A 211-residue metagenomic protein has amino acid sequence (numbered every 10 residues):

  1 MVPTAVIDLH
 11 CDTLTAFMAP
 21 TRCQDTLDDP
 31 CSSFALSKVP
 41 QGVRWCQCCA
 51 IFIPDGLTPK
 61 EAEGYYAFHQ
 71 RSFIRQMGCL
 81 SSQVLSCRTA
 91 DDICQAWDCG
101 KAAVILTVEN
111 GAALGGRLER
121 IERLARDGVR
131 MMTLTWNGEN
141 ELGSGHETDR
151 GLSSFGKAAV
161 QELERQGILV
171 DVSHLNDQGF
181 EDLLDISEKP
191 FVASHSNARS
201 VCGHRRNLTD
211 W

Functional and structural regions predicted by a protein language model:
M1-S154, G203-W211: N-terminal hydrophobic targeting/anchoring segments and the immediately downstream early-domain regions of hydrolases
L134-W211: Active-site core of metal-dependent hydrolases
